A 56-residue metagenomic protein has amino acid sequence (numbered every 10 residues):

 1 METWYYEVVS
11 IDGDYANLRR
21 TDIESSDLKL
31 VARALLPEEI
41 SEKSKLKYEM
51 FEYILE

Functional and structural regions predicted by a protein language model:
M1-D12: Structural detector for short beta-strands of small beta-barrel domains
T3-Y5, L28-L30, K45: Well-ordered beta-strand positions in beta-sheet-rich domains
D14-R19: Short aromatic-glycine-enriched beta-strand elements
S26-E38: Beta-strand/loop nucleic-acid-binding surfaces
L35-K47: Short nucleic-acid-contacting surface segments enriched for D/E, G, S/T with interspersed K/R
F51-E56: Short, Lys/Arg- and Gly-enriched loop/turn segments at beta-strand edges
